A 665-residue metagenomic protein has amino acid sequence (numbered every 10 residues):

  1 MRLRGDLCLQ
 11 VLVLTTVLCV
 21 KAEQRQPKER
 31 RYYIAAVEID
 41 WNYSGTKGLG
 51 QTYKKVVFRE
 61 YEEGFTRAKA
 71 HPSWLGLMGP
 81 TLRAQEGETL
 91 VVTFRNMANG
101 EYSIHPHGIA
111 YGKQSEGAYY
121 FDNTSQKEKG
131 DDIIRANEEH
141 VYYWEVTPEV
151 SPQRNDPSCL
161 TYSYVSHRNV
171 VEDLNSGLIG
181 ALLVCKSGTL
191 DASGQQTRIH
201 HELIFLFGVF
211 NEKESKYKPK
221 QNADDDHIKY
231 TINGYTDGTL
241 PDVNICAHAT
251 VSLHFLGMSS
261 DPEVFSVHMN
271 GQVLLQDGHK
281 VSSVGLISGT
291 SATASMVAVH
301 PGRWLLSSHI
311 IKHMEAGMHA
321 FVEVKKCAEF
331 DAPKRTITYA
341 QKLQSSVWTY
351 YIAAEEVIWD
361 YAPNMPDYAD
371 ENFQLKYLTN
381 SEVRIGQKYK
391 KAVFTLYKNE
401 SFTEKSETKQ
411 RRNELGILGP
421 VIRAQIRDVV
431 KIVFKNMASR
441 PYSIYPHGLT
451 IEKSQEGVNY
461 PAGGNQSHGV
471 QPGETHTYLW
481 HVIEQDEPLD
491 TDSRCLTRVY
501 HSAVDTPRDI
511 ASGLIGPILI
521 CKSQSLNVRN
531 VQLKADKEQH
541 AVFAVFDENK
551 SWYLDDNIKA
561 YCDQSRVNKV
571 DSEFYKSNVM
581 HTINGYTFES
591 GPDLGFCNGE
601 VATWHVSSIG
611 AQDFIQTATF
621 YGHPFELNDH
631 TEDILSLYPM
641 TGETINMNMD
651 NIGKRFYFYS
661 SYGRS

Functional and structural regions predicted by a protein language model:
R2-V141, P219-V251, V324-G469, T475 (+2 more regions): N-terminal, post-signal-peptide metal-ligating segments of extracellular/periplasmic oxidoreductases, dominated by
Y33-A35, R83, T89-R95, V141-T147 (+14 more regions): Residues within well-ordered beta-strands of beta-sheet-rich folds
F94-N96, I245, G257-S259, A298 (+6 more regions): Non-cytosolic beta-sheet module surface loops
A98-H105, I109-K113, F121-D191, V284-I337 (+4 more regions): Extracellular/periplasmic metallocenter environments
I109-Y111, N270-Q276, L449-I451, Y621-L627: Change "in extracellular beta-sheet-rich domains … of secreted and cell-surface proteins" to "in beta-sheet-rich domains
K186-L203, E214, A328-Q344, S523-Q539: Low-complexity, Pro/Ser/Thr- and charge-rich linker/hinge segments at domain boundaries
T197-Q272, L533-H623: Surface-exposed interaction/gating patches
H254, P262-H268, Q276-H279, S295 (+8 more regions): Extended hydrophobic-aromatic, low-complexity segments
